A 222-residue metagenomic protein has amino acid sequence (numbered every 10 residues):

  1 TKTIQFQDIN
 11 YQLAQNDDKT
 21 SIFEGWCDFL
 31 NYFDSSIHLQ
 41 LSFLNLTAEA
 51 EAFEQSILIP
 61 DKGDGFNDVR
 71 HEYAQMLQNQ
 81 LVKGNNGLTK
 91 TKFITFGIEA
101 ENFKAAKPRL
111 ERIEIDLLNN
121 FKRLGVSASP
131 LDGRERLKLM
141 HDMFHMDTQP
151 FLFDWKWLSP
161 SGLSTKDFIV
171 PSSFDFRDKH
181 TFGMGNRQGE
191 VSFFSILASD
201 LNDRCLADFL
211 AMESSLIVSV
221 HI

Functional and structural regions predicted by a protein language model:
T1-I222: Extended, folded cores of ATP/NTP-driven motor/assembly subunits in large transport and secretion machines
